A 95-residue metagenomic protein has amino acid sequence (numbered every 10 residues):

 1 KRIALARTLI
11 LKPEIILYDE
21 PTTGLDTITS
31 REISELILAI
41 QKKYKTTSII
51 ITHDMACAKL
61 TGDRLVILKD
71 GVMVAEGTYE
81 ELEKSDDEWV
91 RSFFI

Functional and structural regions predicted by a protein language model:
K12: Conserved catalytic motifs of ABC-family nucleotide-binding domains
I16-D19: Catalytic Walker B motif of ABC-type/P-loop ATPase nucleotide-binding domains
T27-T29: Helix N-cap at the start of a conserved alpha-helix in ABC-type nucleotide-binding domains
R31-K43: Helical segment within the ABC ATPase nucleotide-binding domain
T52-H53: H-loop/switch region of ABC-family ATPase nucleotide-binding domains
A58-L60: A short, surface-exposed alpha-helical micro-motif characterized by mixed small hydrophobic and charged/polar residues
